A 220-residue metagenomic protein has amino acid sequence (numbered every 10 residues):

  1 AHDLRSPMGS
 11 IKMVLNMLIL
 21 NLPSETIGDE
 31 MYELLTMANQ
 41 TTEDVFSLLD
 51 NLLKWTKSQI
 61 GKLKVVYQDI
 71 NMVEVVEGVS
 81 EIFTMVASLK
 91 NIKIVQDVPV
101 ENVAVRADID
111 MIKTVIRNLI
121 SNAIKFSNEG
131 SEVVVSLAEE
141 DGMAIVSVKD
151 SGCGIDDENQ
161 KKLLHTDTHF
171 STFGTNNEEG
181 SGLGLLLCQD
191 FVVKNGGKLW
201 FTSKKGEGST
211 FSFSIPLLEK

Functional and structural regions predicted by a protein language model:
M37-V45: Short alpha-helical segment of the dimerization/phosphotransfer core of two-component systems
T56-Y67: Helix-loop junction within the histidine kinase core
V66-N71, E77, S88, K93-V103: Conserved catalytic submotifs in the C-terminal HATPase_c
A123-I124: Short helix-loop "hinge" at the ATP-lid/N-box region of the Bergerat-fold HATPase_c
I155-H169: Short conserved segment of the HATPase_c
E179, G184, C188: Short alpha-helical Gxxx[C/S/T] motif in the catalytic ATP-binding
